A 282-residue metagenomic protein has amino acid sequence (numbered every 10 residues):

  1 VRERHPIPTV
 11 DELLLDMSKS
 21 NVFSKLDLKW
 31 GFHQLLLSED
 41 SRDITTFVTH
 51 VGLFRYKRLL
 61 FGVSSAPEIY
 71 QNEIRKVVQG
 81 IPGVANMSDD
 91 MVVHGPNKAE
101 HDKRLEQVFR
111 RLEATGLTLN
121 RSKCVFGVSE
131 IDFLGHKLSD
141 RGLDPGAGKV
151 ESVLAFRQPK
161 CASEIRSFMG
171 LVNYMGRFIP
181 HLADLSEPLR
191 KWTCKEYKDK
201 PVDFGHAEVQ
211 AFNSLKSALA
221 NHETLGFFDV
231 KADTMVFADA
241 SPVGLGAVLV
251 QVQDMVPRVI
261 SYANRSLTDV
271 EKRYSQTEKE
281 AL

Functional and structural regions predicted by a protein language model:
V1-L282: Retroelement reverse transcriptase polymerase core
